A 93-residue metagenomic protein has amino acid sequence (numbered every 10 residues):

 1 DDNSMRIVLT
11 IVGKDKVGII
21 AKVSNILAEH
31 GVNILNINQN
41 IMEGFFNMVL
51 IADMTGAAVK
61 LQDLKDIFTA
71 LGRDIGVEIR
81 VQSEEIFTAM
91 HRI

Functional and structural regions predicted by a protein language model:
D2-I93: A conserved regulatory-domain signal marking ACT and ACT-like small-molecule sensing domains and adjacent regulatory
